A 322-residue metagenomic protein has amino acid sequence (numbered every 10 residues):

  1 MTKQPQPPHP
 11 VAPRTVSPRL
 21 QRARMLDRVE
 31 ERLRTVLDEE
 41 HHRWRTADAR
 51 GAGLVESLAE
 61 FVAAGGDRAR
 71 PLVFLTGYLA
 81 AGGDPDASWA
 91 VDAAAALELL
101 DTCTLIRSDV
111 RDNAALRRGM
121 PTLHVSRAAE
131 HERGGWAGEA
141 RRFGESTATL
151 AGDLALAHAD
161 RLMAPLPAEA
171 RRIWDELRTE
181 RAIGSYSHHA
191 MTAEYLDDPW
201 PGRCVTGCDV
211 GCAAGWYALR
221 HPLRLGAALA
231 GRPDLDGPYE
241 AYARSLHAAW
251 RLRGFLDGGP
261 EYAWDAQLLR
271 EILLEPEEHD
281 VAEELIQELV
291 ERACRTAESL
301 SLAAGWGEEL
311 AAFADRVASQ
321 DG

Functional and structural regions predicted by a protein language model:
M1-L97, T102, I106, R111-G135 (+4 more regions): Conserved N-terminal diphosphate/IPP-binding helix and adjacent helical/loop segment of trans-prenyltransferase domains
A23, G237-E240, E284, G307-A312: Short, charged, amphipathic alpha-helical segments
T46-D48, V62-P71, S146-D257, G322: All-alpha helical catalytic cores of prenyl diphosphate-utilizing isoprenoid enzymes
A59, Y78, D160, R224-A227 (+2 more regions): Amphipathic alpha-helical segments within well-ordered protein domains
G82, G226-D234, L269-E275: C-terminal helix-coil-helix/basic helical segment that borders enzyme active sites and/or dimer interfaces and provides
A94-L97, D175-R178, E240-L246, Q287-V290 (+2 more regions): Generic structural concept
V125-A157, G258, Q267: Multi-pass membrane catalytic core of lipid/isoprenoid biosynthesis enzymes
F255-E298: Mobile late-domain/C-terminal helix-loop "cap" segments that border catalytic sites or the cytosolic face
